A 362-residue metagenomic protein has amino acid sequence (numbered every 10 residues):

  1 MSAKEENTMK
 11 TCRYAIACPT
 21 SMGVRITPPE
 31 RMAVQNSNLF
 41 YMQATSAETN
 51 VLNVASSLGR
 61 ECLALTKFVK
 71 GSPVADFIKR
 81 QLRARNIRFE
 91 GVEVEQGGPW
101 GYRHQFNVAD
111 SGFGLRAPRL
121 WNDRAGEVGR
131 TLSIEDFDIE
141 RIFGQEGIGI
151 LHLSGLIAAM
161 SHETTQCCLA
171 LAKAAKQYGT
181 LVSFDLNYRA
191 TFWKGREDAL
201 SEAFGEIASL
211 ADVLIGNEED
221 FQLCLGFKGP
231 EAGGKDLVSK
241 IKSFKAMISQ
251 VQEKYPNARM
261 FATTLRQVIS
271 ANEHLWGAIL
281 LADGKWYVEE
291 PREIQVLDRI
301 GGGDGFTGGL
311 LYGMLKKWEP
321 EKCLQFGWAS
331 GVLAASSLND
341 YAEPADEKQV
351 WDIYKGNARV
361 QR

Functional and structural regions predicted by a protein language model:
S2-V34, L39: Positively charged, low-complexity intrinsically disordered leader regions
Q35-T45, Y287-G301: Short pre-catalytic strand/loop immediately N-terminal to key active-site residues, enriched for Gly-Thr
Q43, N50-L63, A84, G313-K316: Alpha-helix C-terminal capping segments
L58, Q177-G179: Helix C-cap/helix->beta junction micro-motif
E61-G155, V350-R362: Conserved N-terminal subdomain of the carbohydrate kinase-like
C62, F89, V182-F184, I215: Hydrophobic beta-strand scaffold residues
F192-D283: Conserved phosphate/ATP/ADP-binding segment of small-molecule kinases
A271, E290-G356: Conserved post-catalytic alpha-helical subdomain immediately downstream of the catalytic base and nucleotide-binding
